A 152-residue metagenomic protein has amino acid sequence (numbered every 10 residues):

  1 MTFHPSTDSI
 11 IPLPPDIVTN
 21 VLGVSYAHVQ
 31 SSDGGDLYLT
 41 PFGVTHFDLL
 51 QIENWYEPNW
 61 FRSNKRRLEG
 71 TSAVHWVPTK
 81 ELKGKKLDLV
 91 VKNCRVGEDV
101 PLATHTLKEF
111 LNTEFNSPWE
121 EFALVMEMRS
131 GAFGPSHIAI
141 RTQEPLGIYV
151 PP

Functional and structural regions predicted by a protein language model:
T2-K65: Juxta-kinase regulatory segment immediately upstream of eukaryotic protein kinase catalytic domains
F47-P152: Conserved ATP-binding subdomain of kinase catalytic cores across diverse folds
